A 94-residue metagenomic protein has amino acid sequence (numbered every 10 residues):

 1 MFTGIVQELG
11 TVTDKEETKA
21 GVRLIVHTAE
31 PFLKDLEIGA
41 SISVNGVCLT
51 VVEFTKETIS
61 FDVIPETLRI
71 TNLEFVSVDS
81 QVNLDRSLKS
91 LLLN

Functional and structural regions predicted by a protein language model:
M1-N94: Conserved loop->alpha-helix
